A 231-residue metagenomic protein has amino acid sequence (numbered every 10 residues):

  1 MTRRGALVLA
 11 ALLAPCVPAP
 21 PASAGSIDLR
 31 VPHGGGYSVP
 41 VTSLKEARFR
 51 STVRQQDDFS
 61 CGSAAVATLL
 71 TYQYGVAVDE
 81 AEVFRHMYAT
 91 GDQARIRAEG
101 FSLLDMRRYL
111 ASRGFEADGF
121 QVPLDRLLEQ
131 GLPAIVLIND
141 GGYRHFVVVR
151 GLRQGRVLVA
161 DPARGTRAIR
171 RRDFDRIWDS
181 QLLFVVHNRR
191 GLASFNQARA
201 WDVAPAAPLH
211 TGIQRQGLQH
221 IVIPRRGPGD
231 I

Functional and structural regions predicted by a protein language model:
M1-T2, C16: Terminal-region recognition feature
R4-L12: Sec-dependent N-terminal signal peptides
G5-A6, P18-A89, A94, P208-R215 (+2 more regions): Active-site-adjacent structural segments surrounding the nucleophilic cysteine of cysteine proteases and isopeptidases
L12-P18: Hydrophobic core
I27-K45, M87-F195: Conserved active-site-adjacent core of cysteine acyl-enzyme catalytic domains
G191-Q219: C-terminal partner/receptor-binding element of secreted or periplasmic proteins
